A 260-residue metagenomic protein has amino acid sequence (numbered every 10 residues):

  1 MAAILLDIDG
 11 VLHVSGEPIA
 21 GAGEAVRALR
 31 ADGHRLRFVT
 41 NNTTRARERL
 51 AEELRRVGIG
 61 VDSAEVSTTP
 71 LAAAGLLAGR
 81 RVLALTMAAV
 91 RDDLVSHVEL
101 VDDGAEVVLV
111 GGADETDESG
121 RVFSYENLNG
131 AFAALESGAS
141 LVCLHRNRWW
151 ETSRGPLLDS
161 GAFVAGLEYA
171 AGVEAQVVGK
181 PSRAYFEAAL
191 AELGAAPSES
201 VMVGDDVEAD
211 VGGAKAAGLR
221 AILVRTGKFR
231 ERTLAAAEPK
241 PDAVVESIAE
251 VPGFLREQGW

Functional and structural regions predicted by a protein language model:
A2-I8, H13-G23, R27-H34, T43-S67 (+1 more regions): Asp-based, Mg2+/Mn2+-dependent phosphohydrolase catalytic module
